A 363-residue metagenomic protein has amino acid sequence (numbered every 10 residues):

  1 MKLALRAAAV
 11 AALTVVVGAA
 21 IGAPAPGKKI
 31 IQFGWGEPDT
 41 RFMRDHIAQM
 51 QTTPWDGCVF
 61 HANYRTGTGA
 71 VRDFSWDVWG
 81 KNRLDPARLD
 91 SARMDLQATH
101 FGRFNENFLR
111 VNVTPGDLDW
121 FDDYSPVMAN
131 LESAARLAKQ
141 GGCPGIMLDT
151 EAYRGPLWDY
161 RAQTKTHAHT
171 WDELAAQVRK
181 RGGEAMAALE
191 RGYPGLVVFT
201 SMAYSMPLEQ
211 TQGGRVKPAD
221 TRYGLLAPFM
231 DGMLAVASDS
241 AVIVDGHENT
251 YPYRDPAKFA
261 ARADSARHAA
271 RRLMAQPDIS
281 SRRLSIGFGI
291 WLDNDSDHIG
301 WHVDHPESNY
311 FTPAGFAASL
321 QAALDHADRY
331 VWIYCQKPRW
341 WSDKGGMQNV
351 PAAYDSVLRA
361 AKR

Functional and structural regions predicted by a protein language model:
M1-A9: Bacterial N-terminal signal peptides that target proteins for export
A8-G18: Bacterial N-terminal signal peptides
A23-R363: Glycan-processing catalytic domains of CAZymes
